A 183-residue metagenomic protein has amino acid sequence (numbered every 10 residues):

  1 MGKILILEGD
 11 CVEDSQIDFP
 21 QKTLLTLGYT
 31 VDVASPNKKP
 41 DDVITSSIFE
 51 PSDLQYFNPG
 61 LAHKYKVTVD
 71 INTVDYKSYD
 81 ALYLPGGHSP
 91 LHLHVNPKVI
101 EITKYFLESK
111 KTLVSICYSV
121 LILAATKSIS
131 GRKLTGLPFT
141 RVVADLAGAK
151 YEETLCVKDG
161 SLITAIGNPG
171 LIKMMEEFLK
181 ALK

Functional and structural regions predicted by a protein language model:
M1-S109, L113, I122-S130, R141-K183: Extended, subdomain-level signal for the structured scaffold at the beginning of enzyme domains
C117: Catalytic nucleophile serine of serine hydrolases, specifically the conserved "nucleophile elbow" pentapeptide
L134: Anionic-ligand binding patches
L137-F139: Glycine/proline-rich loop-helix segments at beta-alpha junctions forming the active-site rim of enzyme cores
